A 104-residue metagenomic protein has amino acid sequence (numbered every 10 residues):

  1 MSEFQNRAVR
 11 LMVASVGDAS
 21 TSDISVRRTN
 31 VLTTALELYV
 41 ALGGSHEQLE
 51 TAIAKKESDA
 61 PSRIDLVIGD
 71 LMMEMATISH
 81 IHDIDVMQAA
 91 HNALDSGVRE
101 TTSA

Functional and structural regions predicted by a protein language model:
M1-A104: Flexible "arm" and connector segments at domain edges
